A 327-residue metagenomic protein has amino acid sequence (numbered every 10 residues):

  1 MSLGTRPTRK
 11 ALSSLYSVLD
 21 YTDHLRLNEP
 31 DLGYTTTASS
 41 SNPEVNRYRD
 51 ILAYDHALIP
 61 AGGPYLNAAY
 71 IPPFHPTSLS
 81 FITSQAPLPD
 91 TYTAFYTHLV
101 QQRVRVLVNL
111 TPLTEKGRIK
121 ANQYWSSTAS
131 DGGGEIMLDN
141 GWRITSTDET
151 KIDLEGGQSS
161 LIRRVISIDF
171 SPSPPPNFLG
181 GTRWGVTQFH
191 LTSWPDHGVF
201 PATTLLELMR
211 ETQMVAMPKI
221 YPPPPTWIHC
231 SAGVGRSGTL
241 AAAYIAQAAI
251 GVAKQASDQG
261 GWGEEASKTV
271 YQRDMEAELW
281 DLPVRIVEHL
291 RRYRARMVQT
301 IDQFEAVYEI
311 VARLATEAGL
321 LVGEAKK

Functional and structural regions predicted by a protein language model:
M1-K327: Cys-based phosphatases of the PTP/DUSP/CDC25 superfamily and their flanking regulatory architecture
